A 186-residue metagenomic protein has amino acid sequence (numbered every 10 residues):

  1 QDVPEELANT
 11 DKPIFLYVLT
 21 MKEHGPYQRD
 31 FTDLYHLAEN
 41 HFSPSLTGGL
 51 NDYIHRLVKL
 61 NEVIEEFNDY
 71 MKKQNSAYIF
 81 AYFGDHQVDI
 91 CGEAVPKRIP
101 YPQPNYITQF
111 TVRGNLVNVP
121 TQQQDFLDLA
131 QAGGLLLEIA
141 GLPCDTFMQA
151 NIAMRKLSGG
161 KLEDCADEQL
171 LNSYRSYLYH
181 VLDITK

Functional and structural regions predicted by a protein language model:
Q1-K186: Solvent-exposed soluble domains appended to multi-pass membrane proteins
